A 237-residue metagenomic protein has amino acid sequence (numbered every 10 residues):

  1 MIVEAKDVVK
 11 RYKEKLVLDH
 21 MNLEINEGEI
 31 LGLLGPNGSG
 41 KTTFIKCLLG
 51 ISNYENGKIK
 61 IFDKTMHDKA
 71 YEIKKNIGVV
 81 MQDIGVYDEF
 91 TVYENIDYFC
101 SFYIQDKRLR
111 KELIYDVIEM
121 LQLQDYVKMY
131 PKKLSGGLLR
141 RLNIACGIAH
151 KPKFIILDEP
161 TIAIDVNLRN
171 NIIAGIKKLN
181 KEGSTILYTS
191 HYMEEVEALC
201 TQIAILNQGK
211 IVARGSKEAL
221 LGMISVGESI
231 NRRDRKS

Functional and structural regions predicted by a protein language model:
G57-D68, E72-I73: Conserved ABC transporter NBD signature motif
E89, Y130-G137: Conserved ABC ATPase signature
D97, S101, R108-Y126: Conserved ABC ATPase "signature" region
I155-E159: Catalytic Walker B motif of ABC-type/P-loop ATPase nucleotide-binding domains
R214-G215: ABC ATPase "signature
